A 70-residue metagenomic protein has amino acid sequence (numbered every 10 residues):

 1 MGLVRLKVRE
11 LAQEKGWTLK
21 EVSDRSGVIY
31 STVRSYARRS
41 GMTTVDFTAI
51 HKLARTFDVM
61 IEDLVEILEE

Functional and structural regions predicted by a protein language model:
M1-K20, D24: A short, Lys/Arg-rich alpha-helix, primarily the initiator
A12, A37, L68: DNA major-groove recognition helix of helix-turn-helix
T18, I29-S31, D46, M60: Short coil turns linking two alpha-helices in DNA-binding domains
E21, T32-R34, D63: Residues in the helix-turn-helix
V28-T43: Recognition helix of helix-turn-helix/homeodomain-like DNA-binding domains that insert into the DNA major groove
S40-K52: Short, basic-rich loop-to-helix N-cap that marks the start of a DNA-contacting helix
D58-E70: Short C-terminal boundary/hinge segments that cap the last helix of small helical domains
